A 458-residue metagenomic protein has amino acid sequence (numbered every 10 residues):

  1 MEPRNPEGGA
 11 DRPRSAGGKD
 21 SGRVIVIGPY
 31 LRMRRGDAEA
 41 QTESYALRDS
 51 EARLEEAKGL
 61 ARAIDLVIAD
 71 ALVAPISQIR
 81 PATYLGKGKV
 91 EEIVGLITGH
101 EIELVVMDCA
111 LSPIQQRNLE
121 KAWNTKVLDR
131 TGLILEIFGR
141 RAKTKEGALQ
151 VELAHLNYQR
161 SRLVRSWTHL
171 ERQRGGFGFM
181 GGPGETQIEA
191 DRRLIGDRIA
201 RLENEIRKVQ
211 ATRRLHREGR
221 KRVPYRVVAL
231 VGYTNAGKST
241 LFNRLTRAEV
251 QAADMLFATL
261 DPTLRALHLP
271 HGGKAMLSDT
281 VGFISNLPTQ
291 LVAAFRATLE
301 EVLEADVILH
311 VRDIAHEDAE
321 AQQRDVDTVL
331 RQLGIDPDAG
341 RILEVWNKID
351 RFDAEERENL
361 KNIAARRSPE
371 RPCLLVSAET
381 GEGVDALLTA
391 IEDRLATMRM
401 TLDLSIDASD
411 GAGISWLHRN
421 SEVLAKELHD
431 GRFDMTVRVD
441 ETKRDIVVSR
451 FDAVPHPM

Functional and structural regions predicted by a protein language model:
M1-L135, H456-M458: N-terminal accessory targeting/assembly segments
M1-P29, D37-S44, K58, S161-A236 (+4 more regions): C-terminal-of-GTPase-core extension/linker across diverse P-loop GTPases
R12, A46-D65, V90, V94-G99 (+3 more regions): Conserved C-terminal guanine-recognition region of P-loop GTPase G domains, centered on the G4
R35, T42-R48, Q78-T83, R141-E146 (+5 more regions): Flexible beta-alpha connector loops of hexameric P-loop NTPases
T131-L135, L256-F257, E379: Short, acidic/turn-prone active-site loops that include or flank metal/cofactor- and phosphate-binding residues
G132-V151: Short alpha-helix plus adjacent loop in nuclease-associated cores
R213, R220-R226, R244-M276, I284-A297 (+1 more regions): Switch I (effector-binding) loop of TRAFAC-class P-loop GTPase G-domains
